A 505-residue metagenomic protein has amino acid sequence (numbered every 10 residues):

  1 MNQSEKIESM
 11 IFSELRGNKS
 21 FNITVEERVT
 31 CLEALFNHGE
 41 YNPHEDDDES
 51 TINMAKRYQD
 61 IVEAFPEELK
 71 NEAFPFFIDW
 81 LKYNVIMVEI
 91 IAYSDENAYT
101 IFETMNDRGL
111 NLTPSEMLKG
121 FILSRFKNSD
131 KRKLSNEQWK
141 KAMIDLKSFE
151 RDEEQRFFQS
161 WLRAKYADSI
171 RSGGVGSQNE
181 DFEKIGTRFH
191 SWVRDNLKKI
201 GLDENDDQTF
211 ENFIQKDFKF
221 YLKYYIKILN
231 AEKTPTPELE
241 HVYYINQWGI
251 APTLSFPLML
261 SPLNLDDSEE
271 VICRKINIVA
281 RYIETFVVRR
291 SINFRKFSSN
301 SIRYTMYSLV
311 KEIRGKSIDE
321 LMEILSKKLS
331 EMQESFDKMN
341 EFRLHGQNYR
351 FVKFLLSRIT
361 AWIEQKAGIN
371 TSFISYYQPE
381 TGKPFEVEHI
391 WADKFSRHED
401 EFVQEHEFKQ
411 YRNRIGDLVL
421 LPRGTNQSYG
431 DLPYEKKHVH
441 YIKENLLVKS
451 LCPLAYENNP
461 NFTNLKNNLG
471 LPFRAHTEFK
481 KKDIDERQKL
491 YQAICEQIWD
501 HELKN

Functional and structural regions predicted by a protein language model:
M1-S177, H440-E444, L451-A455, A475-E486 (+1 more regions): Glycine- and hydrophobic-rich flexible loops that cap the catalytic core of alpha/beta enzyme folds
K6, R314-K449, A455, R487: Betabetaalpha-Me/HNH-type nuclease active-site subdomain
K70-D79, E89, K223-P237, T253-P257 (+1 more regions): Active-site-adjacent bridging/hinge elements
F74-F77, M87-I90, Y243-G249, S372-Y377 (+1 more regions): Generic recognition of flexible, low-complexity loop/linker segments
E89-S94, M105, I122, L263 (+4 more regions): Short, flexible loop/turn elements at secondary-structure junctions
I101, L258-M259, H389, P422: Conserved structural-core and active-site-/substrate-pathway-adjacent residues in large, well-folded domains of enzymes
D107-K141, K165-A167, S255, C273-N293 (+1 more regions): C-terminal, active-site-flanking charged/polar segments
S115-T360, E457, E478-F479: A cross-family structural signal marking well-folded subdomains
